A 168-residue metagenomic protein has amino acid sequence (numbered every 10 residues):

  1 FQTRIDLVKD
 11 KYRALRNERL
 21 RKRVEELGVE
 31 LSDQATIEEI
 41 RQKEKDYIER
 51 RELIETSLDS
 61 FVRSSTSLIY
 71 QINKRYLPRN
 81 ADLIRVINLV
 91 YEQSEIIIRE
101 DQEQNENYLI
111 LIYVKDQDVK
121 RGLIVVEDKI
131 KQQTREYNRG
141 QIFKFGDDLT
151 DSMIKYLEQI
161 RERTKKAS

Functional and structural regions predicted by a protein language model:
F1-R23: Long, charge-dense alpha-helical segments with coiled-coil or SAH-like character in large eukaryotic scaffolds
V24-S168: Long low-complexity intrinsically disordered regions
